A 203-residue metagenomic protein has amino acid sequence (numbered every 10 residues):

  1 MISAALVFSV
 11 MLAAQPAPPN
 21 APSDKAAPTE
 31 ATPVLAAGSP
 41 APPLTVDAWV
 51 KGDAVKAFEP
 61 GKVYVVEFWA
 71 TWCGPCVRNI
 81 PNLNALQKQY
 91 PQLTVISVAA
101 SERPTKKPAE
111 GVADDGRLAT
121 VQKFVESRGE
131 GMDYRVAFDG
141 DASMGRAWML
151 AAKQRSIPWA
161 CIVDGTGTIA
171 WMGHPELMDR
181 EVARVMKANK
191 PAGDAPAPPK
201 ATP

Functional and structural regions predicted by a protein language model:
M1-Q15: Sec-dependent N-terminal signal peptides
A13-T45, E59, K123-E126, P191-P203: N-proximal helix/coil linker or "cap" segments that precede and/or mark the start of modular domains
P42-Y64, K88: A short beta-strand-turn-helix
A54-V77, I96: Short active-site neighborhood of thiol/selenol oxidoreductases, capturing the structured segment around
F58, K62, R128-D133, F138-V185: Thiol/disulfide oxidoreductase modules built on the thioredoxin-like
R78-E130, D141-A147: Structural microenvironment flanking redox-active thiols in thiol-disulfide oxidoreductases
